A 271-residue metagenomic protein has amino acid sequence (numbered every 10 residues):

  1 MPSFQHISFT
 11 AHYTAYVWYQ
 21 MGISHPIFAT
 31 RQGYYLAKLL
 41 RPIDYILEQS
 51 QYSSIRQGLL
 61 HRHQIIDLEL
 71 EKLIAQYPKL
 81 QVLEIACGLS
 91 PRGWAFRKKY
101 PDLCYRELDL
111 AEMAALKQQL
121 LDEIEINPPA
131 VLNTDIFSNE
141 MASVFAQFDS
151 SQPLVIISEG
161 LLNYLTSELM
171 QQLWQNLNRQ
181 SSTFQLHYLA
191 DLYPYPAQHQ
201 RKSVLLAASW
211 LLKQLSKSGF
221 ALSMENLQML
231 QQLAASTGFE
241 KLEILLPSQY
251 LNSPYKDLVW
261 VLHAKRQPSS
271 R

Functional and structural regions predicted by a protein language model:
M1-L83, L89-T134: Rossmann-like AdoMet
E140-S150: Short amphipathic alpha-helix with an adjacent loop that forms part of the alpha/beta core around
M141, Y164-L177, S181: A short, conserved alpha-helix within the catalytic core of class I
V155, S181-P196: Conserved beta-strand signature within the Rossmann-like core of class I S-adenosyl-L-methionine
V155-S158, M170: A short beta-strand submotif of the Rossmann-like class I SAM-dependent methyltransferase core that lines
S203-F220: Short, glycine-/aromatic-enriched active-site segment of Class I SAM-dependent methyltransferases
F220-L242: Short alpha-helix
S248-R271: Core SAM-dependent methyltransferase catalytic element
